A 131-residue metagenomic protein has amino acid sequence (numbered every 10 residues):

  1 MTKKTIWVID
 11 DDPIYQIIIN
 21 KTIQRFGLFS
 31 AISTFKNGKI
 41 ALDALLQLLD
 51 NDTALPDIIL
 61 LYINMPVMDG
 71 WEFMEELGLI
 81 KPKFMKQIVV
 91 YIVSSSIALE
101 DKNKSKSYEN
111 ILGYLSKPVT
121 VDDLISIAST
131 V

Functional and structural regions predicted by a protein language model:
K4-I14, I19-I23: Conserved acidic segment of CheY-like receiver
T34-Q47, G70: Helix N-cap/capping motif at the beta->alpha junctions
I59, G113-Y114: Two-component signal transduction core modules
Y62: Active-site residues of response regulator receiver
M65: Receiver (REC) domain active-site loop signature in two-component systems and cognate sites in sensor histidine kinases
W71-F84: Short amphipathic alpha-helix used as the core "switch/output" element in two-component signaling
E72, K86-I88, S96-G113: Alpha4 helix (beta4-alpha4-beta5 surface) of REC/receiver domains from two-component response regulators
K117: A Lys-centered signature of the CheY-like receiver
